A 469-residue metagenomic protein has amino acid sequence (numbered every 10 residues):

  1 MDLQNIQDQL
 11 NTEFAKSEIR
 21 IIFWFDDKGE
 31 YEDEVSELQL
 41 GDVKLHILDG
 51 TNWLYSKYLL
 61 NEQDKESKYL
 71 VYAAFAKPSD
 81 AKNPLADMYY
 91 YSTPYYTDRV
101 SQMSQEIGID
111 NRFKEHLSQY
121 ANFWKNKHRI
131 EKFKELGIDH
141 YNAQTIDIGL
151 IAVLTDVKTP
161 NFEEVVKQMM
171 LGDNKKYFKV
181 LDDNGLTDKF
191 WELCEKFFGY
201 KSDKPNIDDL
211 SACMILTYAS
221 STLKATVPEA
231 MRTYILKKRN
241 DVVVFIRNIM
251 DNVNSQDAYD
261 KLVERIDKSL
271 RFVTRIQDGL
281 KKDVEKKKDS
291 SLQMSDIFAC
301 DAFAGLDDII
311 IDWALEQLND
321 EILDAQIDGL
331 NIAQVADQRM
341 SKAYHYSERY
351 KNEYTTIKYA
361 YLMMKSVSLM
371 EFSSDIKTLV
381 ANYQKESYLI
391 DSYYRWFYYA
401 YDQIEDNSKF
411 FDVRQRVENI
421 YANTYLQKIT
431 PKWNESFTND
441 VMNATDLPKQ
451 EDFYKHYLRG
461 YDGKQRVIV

Functional and structural regions predicted by a protein language model:
M1-Q465: …; additionally, a secondary subgroup of soluble metalloenzymes is captured
